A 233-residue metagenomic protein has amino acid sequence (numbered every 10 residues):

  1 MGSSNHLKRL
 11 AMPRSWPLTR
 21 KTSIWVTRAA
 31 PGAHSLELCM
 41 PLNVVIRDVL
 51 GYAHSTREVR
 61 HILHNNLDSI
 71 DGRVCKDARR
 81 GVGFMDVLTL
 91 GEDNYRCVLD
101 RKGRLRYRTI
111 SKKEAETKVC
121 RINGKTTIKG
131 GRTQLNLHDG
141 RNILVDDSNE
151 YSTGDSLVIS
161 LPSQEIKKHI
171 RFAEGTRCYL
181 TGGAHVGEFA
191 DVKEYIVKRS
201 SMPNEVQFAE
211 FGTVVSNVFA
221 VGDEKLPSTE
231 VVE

Functional and structural regions predicted by a protein language model:
M1-E233: Ferredoxin-like alpha/beta domains used as RNA- or RNAP-binding modules
